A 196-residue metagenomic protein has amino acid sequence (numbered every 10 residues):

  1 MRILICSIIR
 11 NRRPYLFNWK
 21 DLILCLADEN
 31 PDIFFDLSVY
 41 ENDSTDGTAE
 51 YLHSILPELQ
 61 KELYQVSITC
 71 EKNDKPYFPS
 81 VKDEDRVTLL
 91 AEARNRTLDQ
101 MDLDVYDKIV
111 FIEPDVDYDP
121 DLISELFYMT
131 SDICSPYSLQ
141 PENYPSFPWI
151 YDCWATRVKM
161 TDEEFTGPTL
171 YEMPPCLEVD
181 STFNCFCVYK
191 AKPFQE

Functional and structural regions predicted by a protein language model:
R2-I3, F34-F35, Y106-D107, S131: Local beta-strand N-terminus motif with an aromatic residue
R2-S7, I23, F35-V39: Hydrophobic targeting segments
I9-F17, E41, T45, A49: A structural helix-start
R12-D28: Short, well-formed alpha-helical segments that are part of the catalytic scaffolds of diverse glycosyltransferases
I33-D43, T69-E71: Short beta-strand/loop segment that forms part of the nucleotide-sugar
G47, Y51-D104: Active-site-proximal specificity loops/subdomain of glycosyltransferases
D104-D117: Short beta-strand-to-loop acidic/aromatic patch adjacent to the donor-nucleotide binding site
V116-E196: Conserved catalytic core of nucleotide-sugar-dependent glycosyltransferases
